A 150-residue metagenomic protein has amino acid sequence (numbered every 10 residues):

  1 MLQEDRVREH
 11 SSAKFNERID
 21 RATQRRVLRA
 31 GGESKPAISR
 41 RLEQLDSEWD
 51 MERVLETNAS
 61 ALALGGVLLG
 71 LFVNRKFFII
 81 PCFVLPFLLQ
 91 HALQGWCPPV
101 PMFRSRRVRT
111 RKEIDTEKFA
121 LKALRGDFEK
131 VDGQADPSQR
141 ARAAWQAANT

Functional and structural regions predicted by a protein language model:
M1-G32: Short, non-transmembrane cytosolic segments of multipass membrane proteins
A37-W49: Short juxtamembrane and helix-loop transition motifs at transmembrane-helix boundaries in membrane proteins
S47-R75: Transmembrane alpha-helical segments and their cytosolic interface motifs in multi-pass membrane proteins
F72-I79, K112: Phosphate-handling active-site elements
F78-F87: Hydrophobic core segments of alpha-helical transmembrane domains in multi-pass membrane proteins
Q90-P101: Juxtamembrane membrane-interface segments at transmembrane alpha-helix termini
P101-D132: Cytosolic juxtamembrane segments of membrane proteins
K122-T150: Organelle targeting or membrane-anchoring low-complexity regions in eukaryotic organelle proteins
